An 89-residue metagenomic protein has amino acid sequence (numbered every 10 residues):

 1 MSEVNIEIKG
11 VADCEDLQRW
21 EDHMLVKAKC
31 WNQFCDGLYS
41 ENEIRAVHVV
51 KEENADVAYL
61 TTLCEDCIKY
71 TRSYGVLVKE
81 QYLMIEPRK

Functional and structural regions predicted by a protein language model:
M1-I6, N32-L38, Q81-L83: N-terminal soluble segments of membrane proteins
M1-K29: Short, charged surface segments at domain edges that flank catalytic/cofactor-binding sites
D22-H23, D36, N54-D56, E80: Intrinsic-disorder/low-complexity loop/linker signature
K27-F34, C64-C67: Short cysteine-rich clusters marking metal-coordination/redox-active sites
G37-Y59: Histidine-centered nuclease catalytic patch
N54-T71: Short beta-strand-alpha-helix junction that forms the catalytic/metal-binding core of metal-dependent nuclease domains
R72-K89: Active-site or metal-binding loop neighborhoods of secreted/extracellular toxin and effector enzymes
